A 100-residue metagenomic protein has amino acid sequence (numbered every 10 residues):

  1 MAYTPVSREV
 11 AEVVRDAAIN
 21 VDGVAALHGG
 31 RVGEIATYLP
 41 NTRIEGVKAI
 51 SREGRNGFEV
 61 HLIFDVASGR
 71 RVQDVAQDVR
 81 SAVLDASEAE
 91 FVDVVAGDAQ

Functional and structural regions predicted by a protein language model:
M1-Y3, F91-V94: Low-complexity, polar/amphipathic intrinsically disordered segments that mediate membrane, lipid-surface
A2-R15: Alpha-helical assembly-interface signal, strongest on the long, hydrophobic N-terminal helix that forms
V14, G69-E90: Short, non-transmembrane amphipathic alpha-helical segments
V14-H28: Short acidic amphipathic segments
L27-H61, V94-Q100: Short edge beta-strands and adjacent turn/loop segments
N56-D74: A short interface-forming secondary-structure element
